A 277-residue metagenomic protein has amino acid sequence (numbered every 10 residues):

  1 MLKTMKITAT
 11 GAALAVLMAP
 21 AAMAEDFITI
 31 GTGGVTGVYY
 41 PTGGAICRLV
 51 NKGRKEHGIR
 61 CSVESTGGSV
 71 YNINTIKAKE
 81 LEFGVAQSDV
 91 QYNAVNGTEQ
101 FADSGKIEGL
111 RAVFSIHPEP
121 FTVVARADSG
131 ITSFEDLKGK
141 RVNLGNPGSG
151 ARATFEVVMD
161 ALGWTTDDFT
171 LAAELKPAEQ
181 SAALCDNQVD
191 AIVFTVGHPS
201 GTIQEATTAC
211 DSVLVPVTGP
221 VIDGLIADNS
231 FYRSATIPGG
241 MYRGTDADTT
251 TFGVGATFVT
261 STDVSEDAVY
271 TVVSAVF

Functional and structural regions predicted by a protein language model:
M1-T10: Bacterial N-terminal signal peptides that target proteins for export
M18-A24: Sec/Tat signal peptide C-region and signal peptidase I cleavage site
E25, E56-G58, G68-Y71, A78 (+6 more regions): Extracytoplasmic
E25-N93: N-terminal (or domain-start) structured segment
F27-G53, I59, S115, E119-D186: Bilobed "Venus flytrap"/periplasmic-binding protein-like clamshell domains and structurally analogous long
L81-H117, G197-G201: Acidic, polar ligand-binding/catalytic clefts
S88-V90, E99-Q100, S129, T166-D267: Pocket-lining segment of extracytoplasmic ligand-binding domains
S265-A275: Short amphipathic alpha-helical coupling segments at ligand-binding clamshell hinges and other catalytic/signaling
